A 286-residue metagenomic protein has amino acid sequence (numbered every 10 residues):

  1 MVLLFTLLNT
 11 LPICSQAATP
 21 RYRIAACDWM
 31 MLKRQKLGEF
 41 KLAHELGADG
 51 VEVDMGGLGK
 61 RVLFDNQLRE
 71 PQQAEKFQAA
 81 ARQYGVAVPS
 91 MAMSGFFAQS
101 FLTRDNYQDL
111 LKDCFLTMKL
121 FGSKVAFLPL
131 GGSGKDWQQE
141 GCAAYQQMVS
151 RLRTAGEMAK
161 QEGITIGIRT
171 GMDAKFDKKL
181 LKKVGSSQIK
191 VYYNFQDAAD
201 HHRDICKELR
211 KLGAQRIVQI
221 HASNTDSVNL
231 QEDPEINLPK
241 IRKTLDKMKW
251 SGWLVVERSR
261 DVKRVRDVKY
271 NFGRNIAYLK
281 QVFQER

Functional and structural regions predicted by a protein language model:
M1-T10: Bacterial N-terminal signal peptides
L7-L8, A80-Y84, F97-V191, D200: Active-site acidic/histidine proton-transfer and metal-coordination neighborhood in alpha/beta enzyme cores
Q16-I24, L32-D49, Q161, A174-R286: Histidine-acidic metal/acid-base catalytic patches
M30, M55-G57, S94-F97, L130-K135 (+4 more regions): Active-site-proximal loop/turn and secondary-structure-junction residues that shape catalytic pockets, frequently
E52, S90-A92, F127, G167 (+2 more regions): Conserved beta-strand positions in the central sheet of alpha/beta enzyme cores
D54-Q78, L130-W137: Glycine-rich, proline-tolerant flexible connector loops at the mouths of alpha/beta enzymes
G59-F64, F97-F101, G134-Q139, D200-H202 (+2 more regions): A short acidic, helix-capping loop that chelates divalent metal ions and anchors anionic groups
Q67-A74, R104-K112, G141-L152, R203-R210 (+2 more regions): Charged helix-capping and loop-helix junction motifs
